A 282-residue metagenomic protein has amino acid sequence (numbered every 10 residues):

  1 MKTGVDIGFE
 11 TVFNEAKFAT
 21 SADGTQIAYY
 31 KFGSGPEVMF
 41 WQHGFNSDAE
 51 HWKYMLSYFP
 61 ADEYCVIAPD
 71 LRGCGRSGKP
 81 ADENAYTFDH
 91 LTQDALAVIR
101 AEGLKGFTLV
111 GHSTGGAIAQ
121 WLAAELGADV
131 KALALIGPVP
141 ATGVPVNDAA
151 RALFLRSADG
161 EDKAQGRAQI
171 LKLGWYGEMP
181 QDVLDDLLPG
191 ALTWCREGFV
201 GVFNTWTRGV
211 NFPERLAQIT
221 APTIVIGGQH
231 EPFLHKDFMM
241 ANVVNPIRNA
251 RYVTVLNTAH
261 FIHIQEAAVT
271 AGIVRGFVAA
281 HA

Functional and structural regions predicted by a protein language model:
M1-F18: An N-terminal hydrophobic leader/cap segment in hydrolases
A22, A68-V110, T114, G272: Active-site loop/oxyanion-hole signature of alpha/beta-hydrolase fold enzymes
T25-K79: Conserved HGGG/HGGXW glycine-rich cap/lid loop of the alpha/beta-hydrolase fold
H51-K53, S77-E83, P145-N147, K236-D237: Conserved catalytic-core motifs of eukaryotic protein kinase domains, centered on the activation segment
Q120-E125, K131-E161: Flexible "cap/lid" loop of the alpha/beta hydrolase fold
V144-A149, D162-A217: Conserved alpha/beta-hydrolase catalytic His-Asp/Glu region
T223-T258: Conserved loop-alpha-helix segment in the C-terminal half of the alpha/beta-hydrolase fold that carries the catalytic
A250-A282: Catalytic active-site module of serine/aspartate enzymes centered on a nucleophile-bearing elbow/loop
